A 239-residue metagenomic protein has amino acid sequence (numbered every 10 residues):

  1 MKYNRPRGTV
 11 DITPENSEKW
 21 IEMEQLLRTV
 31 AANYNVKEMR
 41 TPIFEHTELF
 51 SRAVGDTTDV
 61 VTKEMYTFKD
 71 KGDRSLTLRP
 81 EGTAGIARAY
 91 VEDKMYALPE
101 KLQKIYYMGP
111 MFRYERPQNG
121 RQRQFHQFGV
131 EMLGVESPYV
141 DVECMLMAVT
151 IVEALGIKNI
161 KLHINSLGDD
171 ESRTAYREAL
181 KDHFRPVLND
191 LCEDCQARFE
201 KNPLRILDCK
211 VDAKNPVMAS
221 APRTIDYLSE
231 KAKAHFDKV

Functional and structural regions predicted by a protein language model:
M1-V239: TRNA-recognition modules of translation machinery and tRNA-sensing kinases, especially anticodon-binding
